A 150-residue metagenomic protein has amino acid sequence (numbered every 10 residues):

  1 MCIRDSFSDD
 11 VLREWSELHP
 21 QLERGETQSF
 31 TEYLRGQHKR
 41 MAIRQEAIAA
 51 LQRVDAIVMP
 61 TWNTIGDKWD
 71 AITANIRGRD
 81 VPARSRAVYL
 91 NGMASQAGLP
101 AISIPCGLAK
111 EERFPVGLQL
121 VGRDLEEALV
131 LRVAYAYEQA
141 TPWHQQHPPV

Functional and structural regions predicted by a protein language model:
R4-Q45, T64, S103-G117: Short helix-loop capping/hinge segments that flank enzyme active sites or metal/cofactor-binding pockets
S6-D10, K39, A50, Y137-A140 (+1 more regions): Change "in soluble alpha/beta enzymes" to "in soluble alpha/beta proteins
L34, Q45, S95-V150: Structural helix-boundary/capping segments
R35, D67-A87: Short, surface-exposed loop/helix-turn segments at secondary-structure junctions that function as lids/hinges flanking
I48, D80-P105: Small-aliphatic-rich amphipathic alpha-helix that forms the alpha element of a beta-alpha
